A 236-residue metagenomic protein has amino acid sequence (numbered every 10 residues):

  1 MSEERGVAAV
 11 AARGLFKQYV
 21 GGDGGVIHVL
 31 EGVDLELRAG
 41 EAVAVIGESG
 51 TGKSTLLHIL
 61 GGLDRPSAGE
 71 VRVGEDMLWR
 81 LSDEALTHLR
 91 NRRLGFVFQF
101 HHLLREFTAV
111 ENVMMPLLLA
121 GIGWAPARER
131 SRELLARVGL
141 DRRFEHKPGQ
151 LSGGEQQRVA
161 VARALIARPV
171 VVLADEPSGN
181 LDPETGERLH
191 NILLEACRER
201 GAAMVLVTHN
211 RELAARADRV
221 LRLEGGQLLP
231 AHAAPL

Functional and structural regions predicted by a protein language model:
M1-Q18, L229-L236: ABC-family P-loop ATPase nucleotide-binding domain
A8-R216, V220-L223: ABC family nucleotide-binding domain
V220-H232: H-loop (His-switch) and adjacent beta-strand-loop-beta switch element of ABC-type ATPase nucleotide-binding domains
